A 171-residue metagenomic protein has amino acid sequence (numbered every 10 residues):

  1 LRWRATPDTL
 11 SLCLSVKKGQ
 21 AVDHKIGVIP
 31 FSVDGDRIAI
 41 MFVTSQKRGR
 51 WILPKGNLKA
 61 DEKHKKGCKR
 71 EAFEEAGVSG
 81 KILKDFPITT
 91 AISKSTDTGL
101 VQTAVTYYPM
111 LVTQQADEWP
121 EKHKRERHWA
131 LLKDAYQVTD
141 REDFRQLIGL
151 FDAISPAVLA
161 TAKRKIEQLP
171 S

Functional and structural regions predicted by a protein language model:
T9-L12: Short, positively charged and aromatic/hydrophobic N-terminal segments
V16-L53: N-terminal strand-loop-strand
G35-D36, K47-R50, K59, I88-I92 (+1 more regions): Short, charged/polar surface micro-motifs in flexible loops or helix N-caps
K55-P87: The catalytic Nudix box helix
K81, T90-E118, H128-A130: Active-site-adjacent beta-strand/loop module that shapes the phosphate/pyrophosphate-binding cleft
Y107-P109, A116-D152: NUDIX/MutT-family hydrolases
T139-S171: Charged phosphate-binding loop/patch that engages nucleotide di/tri-phosphates or the phosphate backbone of nucleic
